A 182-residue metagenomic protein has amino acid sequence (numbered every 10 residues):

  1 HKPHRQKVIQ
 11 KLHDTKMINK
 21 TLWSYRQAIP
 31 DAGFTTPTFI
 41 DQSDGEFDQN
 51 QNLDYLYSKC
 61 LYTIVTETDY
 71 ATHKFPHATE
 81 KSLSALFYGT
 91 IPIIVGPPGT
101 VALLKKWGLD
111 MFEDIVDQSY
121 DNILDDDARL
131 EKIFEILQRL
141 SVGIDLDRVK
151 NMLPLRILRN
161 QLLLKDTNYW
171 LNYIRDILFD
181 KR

Functional and structural regions predicted by a protein language model:
H1-V65, A71-R182: Pol beta-like nucleotidyltransferase catalytic core
